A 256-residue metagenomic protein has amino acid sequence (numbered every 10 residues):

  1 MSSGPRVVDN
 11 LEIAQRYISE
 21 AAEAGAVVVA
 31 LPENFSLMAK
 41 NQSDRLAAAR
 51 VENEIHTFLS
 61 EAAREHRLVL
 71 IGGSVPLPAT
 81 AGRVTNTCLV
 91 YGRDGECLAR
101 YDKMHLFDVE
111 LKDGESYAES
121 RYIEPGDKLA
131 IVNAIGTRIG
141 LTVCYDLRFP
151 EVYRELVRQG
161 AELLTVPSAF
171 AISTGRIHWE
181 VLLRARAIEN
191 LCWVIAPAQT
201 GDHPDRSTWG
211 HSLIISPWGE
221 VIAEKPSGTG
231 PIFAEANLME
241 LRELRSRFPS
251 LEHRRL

Functional and structural regions predicted by a protein language model:
M1-G4: Generic N-terminal amphipathic, Lys/Arg-enriched alpha-helix
V7-D102, A171-C192: Cys-nucleophile CN-hydrolase/nitrilase-fold catalytic domain and related Cys-dependent amidase chemistry that acts on
V51-I71, R138, C144-I232: CN hydrolase (nitrilase-like) catalytic-core segments centered on the catalytic cysteine and neighboring Lys/Glu
G72-G73, T87-V90, A130-V132, S212-I214 (+1 more regions): Short beta-strand scaffold segments in enzyme catalytic cores
A79-Q159, I172-T174, W179-V181, R247-S250: Active-site catalytic loop in hydrolytic enzyme cores
E96-A99, E220-I222, R242-E243: Short helix-loop capping/hinge motifs at secondary-structure junctions, enriched in acidic/polar residues
M239-L256: A short C-terminal boundary segment appended to hydrolase-like catalytic domains
